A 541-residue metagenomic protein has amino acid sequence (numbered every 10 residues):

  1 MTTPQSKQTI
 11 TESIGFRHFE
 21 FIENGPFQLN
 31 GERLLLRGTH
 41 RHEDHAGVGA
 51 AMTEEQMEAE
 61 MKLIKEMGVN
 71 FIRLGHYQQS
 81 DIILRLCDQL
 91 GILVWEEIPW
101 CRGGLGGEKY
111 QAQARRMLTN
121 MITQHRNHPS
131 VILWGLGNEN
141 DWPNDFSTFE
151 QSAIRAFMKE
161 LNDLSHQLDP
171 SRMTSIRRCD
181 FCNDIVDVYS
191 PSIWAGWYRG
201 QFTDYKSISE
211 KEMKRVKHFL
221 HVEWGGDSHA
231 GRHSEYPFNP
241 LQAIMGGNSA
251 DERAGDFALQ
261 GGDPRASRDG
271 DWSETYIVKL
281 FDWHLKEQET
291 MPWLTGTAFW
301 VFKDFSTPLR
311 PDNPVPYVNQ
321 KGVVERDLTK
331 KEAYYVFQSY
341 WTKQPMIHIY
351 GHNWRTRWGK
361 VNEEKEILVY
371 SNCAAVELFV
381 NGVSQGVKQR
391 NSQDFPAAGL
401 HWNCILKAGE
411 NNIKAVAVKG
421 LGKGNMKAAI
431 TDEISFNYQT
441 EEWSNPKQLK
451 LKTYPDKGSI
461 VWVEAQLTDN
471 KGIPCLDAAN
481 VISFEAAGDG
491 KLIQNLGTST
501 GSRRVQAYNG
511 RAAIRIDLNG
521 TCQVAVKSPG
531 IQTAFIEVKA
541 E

Functional and structural regions predicted by a protein language model:
M1-H76, S80-L86, L90-V94, M117 (+5 more regions): Secreted/periplasmic carbohydrate-active enzymes, especially glycoside hydrolases
E58-I64, F71-A333, F337, Q344-K360 (+1 more regions): Substrate-binding/catalytic cleft of secreted carbohydrate-active enzymes, primarily glycoside hydrolases
